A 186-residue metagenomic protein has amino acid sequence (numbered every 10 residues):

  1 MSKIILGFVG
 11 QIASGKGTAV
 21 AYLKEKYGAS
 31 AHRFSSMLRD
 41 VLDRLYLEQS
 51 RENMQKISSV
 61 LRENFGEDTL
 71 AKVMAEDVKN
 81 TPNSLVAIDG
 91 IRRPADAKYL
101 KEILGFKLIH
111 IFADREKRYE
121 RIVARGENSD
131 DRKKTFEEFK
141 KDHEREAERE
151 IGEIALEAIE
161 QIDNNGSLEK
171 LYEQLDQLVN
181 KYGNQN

Functional and structural regions predicted by a protein language model:
Q11: P-loop (Walker A) phosphate-binding loop of NTP-binding proteins
S14: ATP-binding Walker
G17: Walker A/P-loop
A29-A87, I91-K98, E137-K141: ATP-dependent small-molecule kinase phosphotransfer cores that center on conserved nucleotide phosphate-binding segments
D68-T69, E127-Q174, K181: Small-molecule kinase domains that catalyze NTP-dependent phosphoryl transfer to phosphate-bearing small molecules
D89-G90, L100-R125: Conserved phosphate-donor/acceptor-positioning beta-strand/loop module used by diverse small-molecule
